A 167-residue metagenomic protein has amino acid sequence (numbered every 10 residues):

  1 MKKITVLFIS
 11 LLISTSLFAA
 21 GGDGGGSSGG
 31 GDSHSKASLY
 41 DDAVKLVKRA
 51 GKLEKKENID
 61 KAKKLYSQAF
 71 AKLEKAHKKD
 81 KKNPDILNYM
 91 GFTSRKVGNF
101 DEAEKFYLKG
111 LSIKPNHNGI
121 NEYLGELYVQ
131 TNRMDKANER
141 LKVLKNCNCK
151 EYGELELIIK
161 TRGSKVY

Functional and structural regions predicted by a protein language model:
D23-A37, N138-Y167: Terminal, low-structured helical/coil segments at or just beyond the last alpha-helical repeat
K79, I113, L144-C147: Structural marker of alpha-solenoid helical repeat scaffolds
N83, H117, C149-Y152: Residue-level recognition of tetratricopeptide repeat
